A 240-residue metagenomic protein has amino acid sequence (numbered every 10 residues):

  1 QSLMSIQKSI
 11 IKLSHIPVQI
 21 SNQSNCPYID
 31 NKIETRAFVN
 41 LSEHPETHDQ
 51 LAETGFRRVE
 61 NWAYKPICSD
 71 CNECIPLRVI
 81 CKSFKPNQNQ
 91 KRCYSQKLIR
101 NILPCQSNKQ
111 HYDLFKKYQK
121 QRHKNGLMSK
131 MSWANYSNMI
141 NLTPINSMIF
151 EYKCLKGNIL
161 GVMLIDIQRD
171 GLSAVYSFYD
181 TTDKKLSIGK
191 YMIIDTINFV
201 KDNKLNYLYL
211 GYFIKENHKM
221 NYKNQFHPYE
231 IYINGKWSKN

Functional and structural regions predicted by a protein language model:
S2-L3, H15, I20-P27, T35-N108: Acyl-donor-binding surface of acyltransferase catalytic domains
V59, E151, Y207-G211: A structural signal for short, well-ordered beta-strand segments and their strand-loop junctions that often border
W62-S69, S83-K85, R92-K185, Q225: A conserved beta-strand-loop-helix scaffold within acyl/acetyltransferase catalytic domains
K65-P66, I75-K82, Y207-N240: Active-site/acyl-donor-binding loops of N-acyltransferases
K185-I197: Conserved acetyl-CoA-binding loop-helix of GNAT-fold acetyltransferases
I194-N206: Conserved acyl-CoA
